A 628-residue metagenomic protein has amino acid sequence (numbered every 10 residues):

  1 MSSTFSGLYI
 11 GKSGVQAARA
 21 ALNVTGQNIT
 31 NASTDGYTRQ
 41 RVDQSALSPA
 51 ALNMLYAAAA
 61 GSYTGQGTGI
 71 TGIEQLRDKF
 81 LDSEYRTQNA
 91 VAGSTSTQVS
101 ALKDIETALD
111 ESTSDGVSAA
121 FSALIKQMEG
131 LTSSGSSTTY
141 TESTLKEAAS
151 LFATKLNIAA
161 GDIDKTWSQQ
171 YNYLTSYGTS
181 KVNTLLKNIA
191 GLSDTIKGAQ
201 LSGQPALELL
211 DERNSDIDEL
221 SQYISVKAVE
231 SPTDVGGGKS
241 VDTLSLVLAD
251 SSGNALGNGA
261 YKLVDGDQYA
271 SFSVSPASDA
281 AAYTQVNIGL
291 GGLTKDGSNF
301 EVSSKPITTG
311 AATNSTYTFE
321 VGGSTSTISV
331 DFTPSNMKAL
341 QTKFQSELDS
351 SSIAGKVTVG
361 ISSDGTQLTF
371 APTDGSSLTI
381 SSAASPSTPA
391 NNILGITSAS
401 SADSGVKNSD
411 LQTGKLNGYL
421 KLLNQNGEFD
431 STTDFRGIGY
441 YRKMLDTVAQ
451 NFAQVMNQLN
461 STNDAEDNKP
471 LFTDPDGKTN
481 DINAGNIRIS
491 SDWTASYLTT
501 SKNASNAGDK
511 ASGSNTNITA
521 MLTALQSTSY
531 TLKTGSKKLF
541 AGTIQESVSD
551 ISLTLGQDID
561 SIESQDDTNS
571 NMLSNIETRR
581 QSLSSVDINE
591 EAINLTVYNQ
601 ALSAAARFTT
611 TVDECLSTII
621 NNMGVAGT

Functional and structural regions predicted by a protein language model:
M1-T628: Structural signature of extracellular appendage/secretion-system components
